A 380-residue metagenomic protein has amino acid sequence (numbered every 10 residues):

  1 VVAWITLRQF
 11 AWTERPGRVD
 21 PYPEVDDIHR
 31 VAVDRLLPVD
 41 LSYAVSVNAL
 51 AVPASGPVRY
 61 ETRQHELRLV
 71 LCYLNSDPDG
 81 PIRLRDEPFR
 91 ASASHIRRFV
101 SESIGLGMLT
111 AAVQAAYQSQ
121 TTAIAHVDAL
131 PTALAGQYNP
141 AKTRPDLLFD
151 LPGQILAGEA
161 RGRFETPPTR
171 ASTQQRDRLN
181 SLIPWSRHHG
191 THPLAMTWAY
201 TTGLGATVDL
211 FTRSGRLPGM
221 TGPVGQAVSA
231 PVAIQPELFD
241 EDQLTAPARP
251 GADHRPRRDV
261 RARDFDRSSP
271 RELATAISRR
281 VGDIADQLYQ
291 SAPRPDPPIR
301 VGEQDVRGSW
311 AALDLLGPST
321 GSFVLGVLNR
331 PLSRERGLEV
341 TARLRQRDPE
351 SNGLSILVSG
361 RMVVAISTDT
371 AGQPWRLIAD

Functional and structural regions predicted by a protein language model:
V1-D79, A276-D380: Nuclease-adjacent, charged terminal/linker segments that flank catalytic cores
P88-Q114: A short, highly charged nucleic-acid-interacting micro-segment common to nuclease and nuclease-linked defense proteins
A116-N139: A short acidic/basic microdomain associated with nuclease active sites
A133-Q137, A141-T143, A157, P168-Q174: Long, hydrophobic alpha/beta structural blocks
P145-P167: Conserved catalytic cores of phosphodiester-cleaving nucleases, focusing on short active-site segments
G162-P223: Catalytic cores of nucleic-acid endonucleases
Q175, E237, E241-E272: Cytosolic terminal low-complexity segments enriched in Ser/Thr and acidic residues
P223-E241: Acidic, negatively charged sequence signal that fires either on conserved catalytic/metal-binding carboxylates
